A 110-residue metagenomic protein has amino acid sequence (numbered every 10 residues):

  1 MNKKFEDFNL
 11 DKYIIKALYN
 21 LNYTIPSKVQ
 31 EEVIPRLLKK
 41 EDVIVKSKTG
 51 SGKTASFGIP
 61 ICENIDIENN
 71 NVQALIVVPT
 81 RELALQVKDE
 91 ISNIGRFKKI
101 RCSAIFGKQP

Functional and structural regions predicted by a protein language model:
M1-K46: Conserved pre-motif I regulatory segment
D7, K12-K16, N20-Y23, N70-P110: Conserved nucleic-acid-binding Ia/Ib motif block in the N-terminal RecA-like helicase ATPase lobe
E31-V43, T54-N69, E82-L85, E90-I94: Walker A/P-loop NTP-binding motif
S47-S51: The conserved Walker
